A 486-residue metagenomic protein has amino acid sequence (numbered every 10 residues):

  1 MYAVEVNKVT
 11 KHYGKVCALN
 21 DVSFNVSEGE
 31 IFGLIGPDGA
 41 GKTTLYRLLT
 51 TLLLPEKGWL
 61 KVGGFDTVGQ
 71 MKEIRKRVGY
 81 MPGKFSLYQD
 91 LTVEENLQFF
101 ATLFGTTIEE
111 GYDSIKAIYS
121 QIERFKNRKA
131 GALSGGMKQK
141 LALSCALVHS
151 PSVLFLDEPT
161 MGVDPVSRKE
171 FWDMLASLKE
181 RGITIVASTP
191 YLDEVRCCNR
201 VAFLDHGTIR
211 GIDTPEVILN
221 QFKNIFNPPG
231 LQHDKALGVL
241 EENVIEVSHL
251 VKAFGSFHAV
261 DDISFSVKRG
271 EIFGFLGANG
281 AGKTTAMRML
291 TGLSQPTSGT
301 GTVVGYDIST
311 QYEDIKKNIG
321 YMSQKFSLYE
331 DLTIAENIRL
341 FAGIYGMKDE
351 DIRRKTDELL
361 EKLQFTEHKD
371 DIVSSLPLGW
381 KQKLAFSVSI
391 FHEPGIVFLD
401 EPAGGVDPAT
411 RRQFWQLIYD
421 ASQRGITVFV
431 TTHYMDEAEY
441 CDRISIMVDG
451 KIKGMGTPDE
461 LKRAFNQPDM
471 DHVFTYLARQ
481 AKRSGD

Functional and structural regions predicted by a protein language model:
G58-D66, I74, G299-D307, D314-I315: Conserved ABC transporter NBD signature motif
Q98, T102, T107-F125, R339 (+2 more regions): Conserved ABC ATPase "signature" region
K129-L133, D331, I372-G379: Conserved ABC ATPase signature
L154-E158, V397-E401: Catalytic Walker B motif of ABC-type/P-loop ATPase nucleotide-binding domains
I212-D213, M455-G456: ABC ATPase "signature
